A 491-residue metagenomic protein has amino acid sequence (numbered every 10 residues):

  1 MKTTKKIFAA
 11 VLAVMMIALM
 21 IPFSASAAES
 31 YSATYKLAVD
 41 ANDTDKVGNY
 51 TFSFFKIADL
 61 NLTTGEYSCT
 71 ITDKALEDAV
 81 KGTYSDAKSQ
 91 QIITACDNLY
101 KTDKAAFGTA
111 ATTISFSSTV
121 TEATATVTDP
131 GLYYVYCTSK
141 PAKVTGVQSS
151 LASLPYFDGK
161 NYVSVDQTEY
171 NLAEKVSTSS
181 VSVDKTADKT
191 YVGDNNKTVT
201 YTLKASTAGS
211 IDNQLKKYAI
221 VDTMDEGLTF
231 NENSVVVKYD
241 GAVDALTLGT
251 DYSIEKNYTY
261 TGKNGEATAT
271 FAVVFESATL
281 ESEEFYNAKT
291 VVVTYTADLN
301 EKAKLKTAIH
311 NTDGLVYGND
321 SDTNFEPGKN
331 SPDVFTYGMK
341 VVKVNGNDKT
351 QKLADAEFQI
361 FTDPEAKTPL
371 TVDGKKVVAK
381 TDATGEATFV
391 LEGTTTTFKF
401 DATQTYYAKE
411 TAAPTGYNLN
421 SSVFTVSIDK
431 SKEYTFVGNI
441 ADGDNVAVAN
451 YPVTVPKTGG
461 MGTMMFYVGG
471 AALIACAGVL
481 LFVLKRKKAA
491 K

Functional and structural regions predicted by a protein language model:
K2-K491: Solvent-exposed loop/turn and edge beta-strand elements of beta-rich ligand-binding domains
